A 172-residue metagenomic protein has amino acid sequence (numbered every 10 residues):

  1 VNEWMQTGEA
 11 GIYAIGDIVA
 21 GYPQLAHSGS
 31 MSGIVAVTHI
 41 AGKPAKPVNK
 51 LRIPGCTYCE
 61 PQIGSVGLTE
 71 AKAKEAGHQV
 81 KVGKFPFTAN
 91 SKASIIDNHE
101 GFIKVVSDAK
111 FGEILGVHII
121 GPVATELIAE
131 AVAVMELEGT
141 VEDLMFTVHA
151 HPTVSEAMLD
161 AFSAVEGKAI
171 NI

Functional and structural regions predicted by a protein language model:
V1-G42: FAD-site-proximal beta/loop scaffold in flavoenzymes
Q6-T7, G11, N49-K50, I95-N98 (+1 more regions): Solvent-exposed alpha-helices and their adjacent loops that cap or buttress functional pockets in soluble metabolic
D17-A20, G55, D143: Short beta-alpha connecting loops at secondary-structure transitions that line or flank enzyme active sites
G21, G42-A45, K50, N90: Short beta-turn/strand-loop junction motif enriched in small, turn-promoting residues
H27, P47-L51, G67: Non-catalytic, surface-exposed connector residues within folded enzymatic/regulatory domains
S28-S32, N49, V123, E136: Short acidic-hydrophobic sequence patches enriched in Asp/Glu that either
A41-G42, Y58-I172: Flexible, glycine-rich terminal cap/loop adjacent to redox cofactors in electron-transfer oxidoreductases
K46-Q62: Flexible, acidic loop-helix segments that line cofactor/substrate-binding pockets
